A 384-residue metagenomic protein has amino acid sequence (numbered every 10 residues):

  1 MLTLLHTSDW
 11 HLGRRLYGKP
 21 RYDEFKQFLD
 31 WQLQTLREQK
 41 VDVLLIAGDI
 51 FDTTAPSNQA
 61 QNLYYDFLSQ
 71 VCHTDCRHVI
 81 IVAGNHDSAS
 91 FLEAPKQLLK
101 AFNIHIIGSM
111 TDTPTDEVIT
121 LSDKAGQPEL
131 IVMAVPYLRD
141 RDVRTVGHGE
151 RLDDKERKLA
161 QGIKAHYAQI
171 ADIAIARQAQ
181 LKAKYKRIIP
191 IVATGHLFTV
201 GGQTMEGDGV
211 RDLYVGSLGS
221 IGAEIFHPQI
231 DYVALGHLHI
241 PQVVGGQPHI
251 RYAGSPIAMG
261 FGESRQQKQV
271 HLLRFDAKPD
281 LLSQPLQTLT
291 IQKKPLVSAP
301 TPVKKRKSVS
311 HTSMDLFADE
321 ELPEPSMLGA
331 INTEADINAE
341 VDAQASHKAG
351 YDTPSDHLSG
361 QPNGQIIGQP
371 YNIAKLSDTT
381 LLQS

Functional and structural regions predicted by a protein language model:
M1-I46, F51-V82, H86-N338, D342-A345 (+1 more regions): Extended recognition/assembly regions associated with phosphoester-bond processing machinery
